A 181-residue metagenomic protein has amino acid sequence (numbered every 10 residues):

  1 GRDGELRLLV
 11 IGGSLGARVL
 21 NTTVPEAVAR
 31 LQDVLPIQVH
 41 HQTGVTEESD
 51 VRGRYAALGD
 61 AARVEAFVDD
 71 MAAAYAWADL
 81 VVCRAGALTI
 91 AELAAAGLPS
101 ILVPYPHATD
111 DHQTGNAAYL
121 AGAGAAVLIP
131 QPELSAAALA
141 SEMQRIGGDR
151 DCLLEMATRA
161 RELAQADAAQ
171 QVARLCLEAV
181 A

Functional and structural regions predicted by a protein language model:
G1-C83, T114-A118, G122, I129-L139: Donor-nucleotide binding loops and adjacent catalytic segments primarily of GT-B fold Leloir glycosyltransferases
F67, A87, Y105-T109, E133: Short, acidic/turn-prone active-site loops that include or flank metal/cofactor- and phosphate-binding residues
A76-A91, L98-P99: Acidic donor-binding loop of glycosyltransferase active sites
M143, G147-D151, C176-A181: Short, hydrophobic alpha-helical segments
C152-A166: A short, well-ordered alpha-helix in the C-terminal region of glycosyltransferases
Q165-A181: C-terminal alpha-helical cap of glycosyltransferases
